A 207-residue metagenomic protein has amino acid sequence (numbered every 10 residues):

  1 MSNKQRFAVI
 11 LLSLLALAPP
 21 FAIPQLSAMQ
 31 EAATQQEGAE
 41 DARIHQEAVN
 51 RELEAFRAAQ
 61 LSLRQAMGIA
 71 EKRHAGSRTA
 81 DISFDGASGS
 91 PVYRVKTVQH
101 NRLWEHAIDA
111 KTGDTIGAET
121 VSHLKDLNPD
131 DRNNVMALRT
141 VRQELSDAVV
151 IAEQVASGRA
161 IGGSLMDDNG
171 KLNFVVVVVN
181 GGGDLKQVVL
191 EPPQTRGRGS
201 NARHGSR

Functional and structural regions predicted by a protein language model:
S2-R207: Long, terminal "pre-/pro-" and other extracytoplasmic accessory regions that lie outside the mature folded/catalytic
